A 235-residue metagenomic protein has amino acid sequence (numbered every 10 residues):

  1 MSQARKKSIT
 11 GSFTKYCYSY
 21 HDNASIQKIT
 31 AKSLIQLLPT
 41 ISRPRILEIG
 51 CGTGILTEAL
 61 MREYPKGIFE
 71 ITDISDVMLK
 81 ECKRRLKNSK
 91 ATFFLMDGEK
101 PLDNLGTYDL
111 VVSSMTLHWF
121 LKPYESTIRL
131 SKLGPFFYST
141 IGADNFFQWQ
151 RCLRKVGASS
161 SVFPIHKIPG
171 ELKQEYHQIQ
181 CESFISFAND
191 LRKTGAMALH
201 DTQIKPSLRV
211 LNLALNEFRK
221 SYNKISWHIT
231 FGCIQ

Functional and structural regions predicted by a protein language model:
M1-Y16: N-terminal, positively charged/glycine-rich alpha-helical extensions of SAM-dependent methyltransferases
S25-S42: Conserved alpha-helix/loop element of class I SAM-dependent methyltransferases that forms part of the SAM/SAH-binding
L47-P101: Class I SAM-dependent methyltransferase SAM/SAH-binding core
T53-I55, Q174-Q235: Conserved Class I S-adenosyl-L-methionine
L60, T127-L130: Class I S-adenosylmethionine-dependent transferase superfamily signal
D103-L110: A short acidic, Gly/Pro-enriched loop at the edge of an enzyme's catalytic core that lines a small-molecule cofactor
L110-K122, T140: A short SAM/SAH-binding and catalytic strip from SAM-dependent methyltransferases
Y124, P135-S186, M197-L208: Conserved catalytic/acceptor-binding region of the Class I
